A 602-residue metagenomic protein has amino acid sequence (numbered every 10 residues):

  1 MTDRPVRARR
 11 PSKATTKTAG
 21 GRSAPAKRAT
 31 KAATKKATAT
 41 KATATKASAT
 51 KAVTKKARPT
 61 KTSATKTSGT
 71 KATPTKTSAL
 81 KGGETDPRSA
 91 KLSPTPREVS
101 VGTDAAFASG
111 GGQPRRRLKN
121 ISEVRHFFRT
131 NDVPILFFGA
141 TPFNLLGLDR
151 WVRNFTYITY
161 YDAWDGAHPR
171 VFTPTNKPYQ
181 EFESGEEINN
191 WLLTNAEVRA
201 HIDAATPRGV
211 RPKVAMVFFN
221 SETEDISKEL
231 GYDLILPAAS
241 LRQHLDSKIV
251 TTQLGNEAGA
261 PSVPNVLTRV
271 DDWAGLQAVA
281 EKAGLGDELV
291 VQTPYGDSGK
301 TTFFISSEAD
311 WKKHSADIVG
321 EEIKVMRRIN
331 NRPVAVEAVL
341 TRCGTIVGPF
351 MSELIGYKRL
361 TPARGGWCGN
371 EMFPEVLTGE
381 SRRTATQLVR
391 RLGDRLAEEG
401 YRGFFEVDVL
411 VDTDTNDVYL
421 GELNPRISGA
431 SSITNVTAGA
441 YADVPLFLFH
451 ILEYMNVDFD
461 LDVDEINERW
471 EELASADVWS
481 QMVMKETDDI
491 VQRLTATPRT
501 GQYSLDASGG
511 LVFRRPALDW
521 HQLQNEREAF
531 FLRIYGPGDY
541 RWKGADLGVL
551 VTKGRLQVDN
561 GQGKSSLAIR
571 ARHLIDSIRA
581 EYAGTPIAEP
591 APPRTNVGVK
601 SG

Functional and structural regions predicted by a protein language model:
D3-L92, P96-E98: Intrinsically disordered, polybasic Lys/Arg-rich low-complexity tracts
K76, L80-H244, W273-G275, Q562-S601: ATP-binding N-terminal substructure of ATP-dependent carboxylate-amine bond-forming enzymes
K228-T301, I587-A588: A conserved helix-loop-beta module that forms one wall/lid of the active-site cleft in ATP-utilizing catalytic domains
P261-V263, G284-V290, F304-A335, R391-E398: Conserved ATP-binding module of the ATP-grasp superfamily
P264-N265, E288-K312, P333-A335, K358-L377: Glycine-rich phosphate-binding loop of ATP-grasp-fold ATP-dependent ligases
R327-V334, A338-R391, N424-I451: ATP-dependent carboxylate/phosphate-activation module, predominantly the ATP-grasp catalytic core and closely related
G366-D414, F449-V478, V483, I569-Y582: A long amphipathic alpha-helix within ATP-dependent nucleotide-binding catalytic cores
L452-G602: Peripheral (often C-terminal) accessory segments that flank ATP-dependent C-N-forming ligase machineries
